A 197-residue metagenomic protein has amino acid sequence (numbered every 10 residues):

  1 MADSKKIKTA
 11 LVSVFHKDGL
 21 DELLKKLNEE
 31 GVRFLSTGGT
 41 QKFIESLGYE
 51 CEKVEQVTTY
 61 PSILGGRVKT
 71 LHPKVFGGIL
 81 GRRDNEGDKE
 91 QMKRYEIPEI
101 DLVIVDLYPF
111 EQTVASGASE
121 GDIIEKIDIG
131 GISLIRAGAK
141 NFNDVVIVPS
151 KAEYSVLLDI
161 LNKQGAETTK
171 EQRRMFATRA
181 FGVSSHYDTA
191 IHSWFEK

Functional and structural regions predicted by a protein language model:
M1-A2, D21-L23, G66-L71, S133-A137: Short, flexible, solvent-exposed loop/turn segments with mixed acidic/basic and small polar residues
M1-V57: N-terminal glycine-/serine-/threonine-rich phosphate-binding loop
A2, L27, M92-Y95, A137: Structural motif
K5-K8, I97-K197: Internal alpha/beta core interface subdomains
K6-A10, P73-L80, E120: Short, basic, glycine/proline-bearing loop/turn elements
V14, R83, V148: Conserved residues at beta->alpha junctions
G39-P109: Glycine-rich nucleotide/cofactor/substrate-binding loop typically near the N-terminus or early in the first domain
